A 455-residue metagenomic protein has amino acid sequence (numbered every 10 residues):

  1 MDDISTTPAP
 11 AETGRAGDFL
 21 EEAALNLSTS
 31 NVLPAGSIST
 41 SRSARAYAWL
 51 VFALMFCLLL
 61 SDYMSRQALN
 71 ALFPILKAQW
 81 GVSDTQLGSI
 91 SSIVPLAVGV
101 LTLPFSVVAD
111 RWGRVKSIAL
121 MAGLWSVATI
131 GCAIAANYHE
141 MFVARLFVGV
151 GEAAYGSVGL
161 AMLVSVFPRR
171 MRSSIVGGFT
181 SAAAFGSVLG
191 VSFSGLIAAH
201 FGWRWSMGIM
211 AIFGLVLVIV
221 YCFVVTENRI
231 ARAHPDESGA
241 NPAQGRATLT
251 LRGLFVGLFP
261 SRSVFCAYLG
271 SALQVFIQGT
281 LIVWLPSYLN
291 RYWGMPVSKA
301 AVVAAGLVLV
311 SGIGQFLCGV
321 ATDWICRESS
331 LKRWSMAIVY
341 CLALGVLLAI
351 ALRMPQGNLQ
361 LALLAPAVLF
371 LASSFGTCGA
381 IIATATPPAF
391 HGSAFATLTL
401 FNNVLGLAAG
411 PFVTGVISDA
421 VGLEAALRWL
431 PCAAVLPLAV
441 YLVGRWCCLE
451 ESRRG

Functional and structural regions predicted by a protein language model:
G36-A44, R229-A267, Y292: Juxtamembrane intracellular "pre-TM" segments in multi-pass secondary transporters
Q67, P95-L103, A153, S187-V188 (+3 more regions): Residue-level signature of mid-helix packing/kink "hotspots" within the transmembrane helices of 12-pass Major
L69-N70, R262-F316, F375, G379 (+1 more regions): Extracytoplasmic gate region of multi-pass secondary transporters
G81, G113, I134-E140, P168 (+1 more regions): Helix-breaking motifs and short loop linkers at transmembrane-helix boundaries and internal kinks in secondary membrane
V100-A136: Conserved MFS/SLC helix-loop-helix module at the cytosolic interface between two early adjacent transmembrane helices
K116-I130, R333-L348: Structural signature of the two symmetry-related core transmembrane helices
A144-F185: Cytoplasmic helix-loop-helix junction between adjacent transmembrane helices in 12-TM secondary transporters
F179-N228: Helix-loop-helix hairpin linking two adjacent transmembrane segments in secondary transporters
